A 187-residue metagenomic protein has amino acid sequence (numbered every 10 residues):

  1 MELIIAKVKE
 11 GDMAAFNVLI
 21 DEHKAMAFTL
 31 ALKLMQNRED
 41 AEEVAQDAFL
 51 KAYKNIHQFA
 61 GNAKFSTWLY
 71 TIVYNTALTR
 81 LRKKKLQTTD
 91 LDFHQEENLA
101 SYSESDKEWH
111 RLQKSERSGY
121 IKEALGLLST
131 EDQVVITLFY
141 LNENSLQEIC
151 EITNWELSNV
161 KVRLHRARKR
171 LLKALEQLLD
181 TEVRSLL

Functional and structural regions predicted by a protein language model:
L3, K7, T89, Y120 (+2 more regions): C-terminal edge and immediately downstream basic/flexible tail or linker adjoining helix-turn-helix-like DNA-binding
K9-E10, Q36, F49-K64, K83-K85: Sigma70-family region 2
K9-V18, F28-D47, L157, Q177-E182 (+1 more regions): Short, charged helix-capping/linker segments at alpha-helix termini
E22-A25, K33-L34, T137-N144: Short helix-capping/turn signature of helix-turn-helix
T29, E43-L50, A63-N75: Structural recognition of an alpha-helix C-terminal capping motif at a helix-to-coil junction
H57-A60, T71-L91: Arg/Lys-rich amphipathic alpha helix in sigma70-family domain 2
Q87-K114, S145: Internal acidic/polar
E123-V134, L138-N159, K173: Helix-turn-helix DNA-binding module
